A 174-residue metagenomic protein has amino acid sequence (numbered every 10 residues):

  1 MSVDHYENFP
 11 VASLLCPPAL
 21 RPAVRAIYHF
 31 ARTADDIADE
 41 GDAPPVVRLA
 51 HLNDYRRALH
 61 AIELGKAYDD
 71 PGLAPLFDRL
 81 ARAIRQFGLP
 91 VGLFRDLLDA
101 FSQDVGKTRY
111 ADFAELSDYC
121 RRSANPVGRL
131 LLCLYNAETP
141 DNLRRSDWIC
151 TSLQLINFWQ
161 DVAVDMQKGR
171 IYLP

Functional and structural regions predicted by a protein language model:
M1-P174: Acidic catalytic motifs of isoprenoid enzymes
